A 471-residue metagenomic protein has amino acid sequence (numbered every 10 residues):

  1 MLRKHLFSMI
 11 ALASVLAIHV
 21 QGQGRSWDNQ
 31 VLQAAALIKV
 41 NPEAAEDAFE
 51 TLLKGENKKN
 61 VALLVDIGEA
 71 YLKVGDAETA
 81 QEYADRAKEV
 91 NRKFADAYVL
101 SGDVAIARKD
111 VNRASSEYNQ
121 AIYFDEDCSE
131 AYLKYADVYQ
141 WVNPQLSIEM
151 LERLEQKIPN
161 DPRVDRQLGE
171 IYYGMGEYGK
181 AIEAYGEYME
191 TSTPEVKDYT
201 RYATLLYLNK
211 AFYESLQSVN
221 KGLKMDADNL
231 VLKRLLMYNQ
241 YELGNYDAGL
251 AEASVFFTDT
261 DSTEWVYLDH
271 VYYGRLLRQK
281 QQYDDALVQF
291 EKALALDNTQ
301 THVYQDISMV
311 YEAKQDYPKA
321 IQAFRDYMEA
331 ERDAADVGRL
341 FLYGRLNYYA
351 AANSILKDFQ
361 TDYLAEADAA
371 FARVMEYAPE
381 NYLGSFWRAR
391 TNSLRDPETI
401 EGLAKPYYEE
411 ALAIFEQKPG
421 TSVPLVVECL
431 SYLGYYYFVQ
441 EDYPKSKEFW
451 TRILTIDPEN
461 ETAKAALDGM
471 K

Functional and structural regions predicted by a protein language model:
M1-H5: Positively charged n-region of N-terminal signal peptides that target proteins for export
L6, L12, L16, Q21-V439 (+1 more regions): Alpha-solenoid helical repeat scaffolds
E441-P444: Structural helix-adjacent loops and short alpha-helical linkers that scaffold large soluble proteins
K447-E448, T455-G469: Alpha-helical oligomerization segments
